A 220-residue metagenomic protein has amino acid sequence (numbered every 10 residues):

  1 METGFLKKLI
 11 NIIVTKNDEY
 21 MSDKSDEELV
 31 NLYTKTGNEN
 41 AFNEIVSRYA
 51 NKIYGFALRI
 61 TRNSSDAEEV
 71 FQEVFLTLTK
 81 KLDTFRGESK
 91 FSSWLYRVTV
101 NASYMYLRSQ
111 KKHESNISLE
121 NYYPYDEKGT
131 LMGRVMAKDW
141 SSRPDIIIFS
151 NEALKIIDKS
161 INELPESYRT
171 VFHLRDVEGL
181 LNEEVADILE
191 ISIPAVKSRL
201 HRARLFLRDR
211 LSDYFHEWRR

Functional and structural regions predicted by a protein language model:
E2-K16, E114-M132, D187-E190, L205-R220: C-terminal edge and immediately downstream basic/flexible tail or linker adjoining helix-turn-helix-like DNA-binding
L6-I10, V46-S64, K81, I161 (+1 more regions): Amphipathic, Lys/Arg- and hydrophobic-enriched alpha-helical face
T15-D18, T34-E44, Y54-E73, I193 (+1 more regions): Short, charged helix-capping/linker segments at alpha-helix termini
K16, Y125-K159: Acidic, proline/glycine-rich intrinsically disordered inter-domain spacer in sigma factors
T34-K35, R59-N63, F75-K90, S109-K111: Sigma70-family region 2
I53, A57, L82, L95 (+1 more regions): Hydrophobic-face residues of short alpha-helical interaction/recognition segments
G55, E69-L76, S89-N101: Structural recognition of an alpha-helix C-terminal capping motif at a helix-to-coil junction
K155, K159-A195: Helix-turn-helix DNA-binding module
